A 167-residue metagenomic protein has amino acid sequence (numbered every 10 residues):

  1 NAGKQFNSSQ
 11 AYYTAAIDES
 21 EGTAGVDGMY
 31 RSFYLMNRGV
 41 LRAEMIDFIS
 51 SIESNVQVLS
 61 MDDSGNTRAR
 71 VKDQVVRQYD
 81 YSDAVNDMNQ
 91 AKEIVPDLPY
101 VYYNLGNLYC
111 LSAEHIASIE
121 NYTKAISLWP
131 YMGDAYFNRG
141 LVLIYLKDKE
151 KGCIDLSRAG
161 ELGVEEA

Functional and structural regions predicted by a protein language model:
A16-F33, A69-Q74, Q90-V95: Flexible helix-coil transition and linker loops at the boundaries of alpha-helical arrays
A24-G25, R31-F33, P99-Y100, G133-D134 (+1 more regions): Helix-start (N-cap) detector for alpha-helical repeat units in TPR-like alpha-solenoids, especially tetratricopeptide
Q57-D63, V76, L141-E166: TPR/TPR-like (Sel1-like) alpha-helical repeat modules
